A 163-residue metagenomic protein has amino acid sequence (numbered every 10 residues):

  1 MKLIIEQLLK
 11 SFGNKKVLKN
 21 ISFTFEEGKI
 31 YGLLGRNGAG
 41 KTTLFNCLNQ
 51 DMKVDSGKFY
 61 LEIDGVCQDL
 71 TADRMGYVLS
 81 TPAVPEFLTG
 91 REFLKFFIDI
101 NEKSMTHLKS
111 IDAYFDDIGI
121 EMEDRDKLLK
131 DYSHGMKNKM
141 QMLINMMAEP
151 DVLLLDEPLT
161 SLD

Functional and structural regions predicted by a protein language model:
L3-I5, L18-N20, A72: Conserved structural motif at the start of ABC-family nucleotide-binding domains
Y31-R36: The feature captures the beta-strand-to-loop junction immediately N-terminal to the Walker
N49: Helix-to-loop junction immediately C-terminal to a conserved catalytic motif
G57-T71: Conserved ABC transporter NBD signature motif
T81, E86-E102: Q-loop/switch helix immediately C-terminal to the Walker
Y114-S133: Conserved ABC nucleotide-binding domain
M147-D151: A short, proline-enriched helix->beta-strand linker immediately N-terminal to the Walker B motif in ABC-type P-loop
L153-E157: Catalytic Walker B motif of ABC-type/P-loop ATPase nucleotide-binding domains
